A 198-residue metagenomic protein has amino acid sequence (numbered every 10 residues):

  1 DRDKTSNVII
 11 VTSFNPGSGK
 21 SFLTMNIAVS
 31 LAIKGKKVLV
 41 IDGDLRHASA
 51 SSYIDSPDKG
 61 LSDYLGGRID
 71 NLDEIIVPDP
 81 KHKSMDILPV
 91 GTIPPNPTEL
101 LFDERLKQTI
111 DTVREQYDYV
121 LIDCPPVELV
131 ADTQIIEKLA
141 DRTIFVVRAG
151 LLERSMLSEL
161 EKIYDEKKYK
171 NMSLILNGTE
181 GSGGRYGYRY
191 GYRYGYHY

Functional and structural regions predicted by a protein language model:
D1-Y198: P-loop NTP-binding module
